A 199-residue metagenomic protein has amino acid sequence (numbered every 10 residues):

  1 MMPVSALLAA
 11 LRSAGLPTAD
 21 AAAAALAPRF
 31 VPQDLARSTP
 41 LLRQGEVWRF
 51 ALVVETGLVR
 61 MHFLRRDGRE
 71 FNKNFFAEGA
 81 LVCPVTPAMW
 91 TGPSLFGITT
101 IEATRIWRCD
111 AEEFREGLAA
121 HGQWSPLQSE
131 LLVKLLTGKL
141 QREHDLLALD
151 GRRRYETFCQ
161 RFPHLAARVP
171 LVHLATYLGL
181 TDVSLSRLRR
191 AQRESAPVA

Functional and structural regions predicted by a protein language model:
M1-V31, P87: Cyclic nucleotide-binding regulatory module and flanking cytosolic helices
S38, R49-H62, E78-G79: Glycine- and acidic-residue-biased ligand/ion/polar-headgroup-sensing regions
L41-E46: Short phosphate-coordinating micro-motif centered on Lys-Gly-acidic
H62, P84-V85, G117, F158 (+1 more regions): Residues that scaffold the ATP/ADP-binding catalytic core of kinase and kinase-like folds
H62-G68: Cytochrome P450 core scaffold surrounding the K-helix E-X-X-R motif and the conserved "meander" helix-loop region
N72-S129: Cyclic-nucleotide recognition modules
L135-H144: Short, Lys/Arg-enriched N-terminal segment that forms or immediately precedes the first helix of a structured domain
L149-A199: Phosphate-/nucleic-acid-contacting segments
